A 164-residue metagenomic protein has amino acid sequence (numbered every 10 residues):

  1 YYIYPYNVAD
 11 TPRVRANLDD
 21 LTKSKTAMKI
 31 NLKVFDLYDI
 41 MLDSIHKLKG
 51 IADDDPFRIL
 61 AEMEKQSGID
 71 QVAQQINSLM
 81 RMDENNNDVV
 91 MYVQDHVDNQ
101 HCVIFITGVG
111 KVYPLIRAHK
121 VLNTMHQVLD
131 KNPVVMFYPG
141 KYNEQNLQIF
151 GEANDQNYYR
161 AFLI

Functional and structural regions predicted by a protein language model:
Y1-K25, I30-L32: Glycine-rich P-loop/Walker A and Walker A-like loops and their local beta1-loop-alpha1 context in P-loop NTPases
V8-R13, I40-M41, L79-N86, G110-P114 (+1 more regions): Short acidic, S/G/P-rich loop/turn micro-motifs used as interaction or catalytic elements
K33-D83: Long, charge-dense
M41-I45, K141-Q156: Glycine-rich, charge-decorated loop segments at or immediately adjacent to ligand/cofactor-binding or catalytic sites
A52-Q66, I149-I164: Acidic, Ser/Thr-rich peripheral helices and adjacent loops at domain boundaries
N85-V97: A short, acidic, amphipathic alpha-helical segment used as a generic capping/interface helix at domain edges
Y113-L129: Conserved Walker B catalytic segment
H126-I149: Short, flexible loop segments at boundaries between secondary-structure elements
